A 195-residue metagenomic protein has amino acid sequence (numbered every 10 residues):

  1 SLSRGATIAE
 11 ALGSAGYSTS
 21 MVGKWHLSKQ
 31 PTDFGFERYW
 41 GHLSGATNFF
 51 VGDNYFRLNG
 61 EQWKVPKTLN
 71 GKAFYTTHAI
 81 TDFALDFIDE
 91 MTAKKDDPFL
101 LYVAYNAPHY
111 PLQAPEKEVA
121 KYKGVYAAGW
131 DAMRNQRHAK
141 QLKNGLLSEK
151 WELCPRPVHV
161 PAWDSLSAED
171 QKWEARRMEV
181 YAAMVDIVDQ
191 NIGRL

Functional and structural regions predicted by a protein language model:
S1-L195: Formylglycine-dependent sulfatase
